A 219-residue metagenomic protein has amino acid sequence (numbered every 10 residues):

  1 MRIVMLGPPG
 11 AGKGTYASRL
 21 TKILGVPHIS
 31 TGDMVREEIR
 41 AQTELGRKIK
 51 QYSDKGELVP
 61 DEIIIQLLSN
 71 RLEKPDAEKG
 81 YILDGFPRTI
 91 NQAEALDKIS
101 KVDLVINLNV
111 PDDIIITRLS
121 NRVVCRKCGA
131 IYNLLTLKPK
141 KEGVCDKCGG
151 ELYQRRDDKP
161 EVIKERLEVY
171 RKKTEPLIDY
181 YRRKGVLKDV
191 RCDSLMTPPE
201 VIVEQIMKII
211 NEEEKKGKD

Functional and structural regions predicted by a protein language model:
M5: Hydrophobic anchor at the beta1->P-loop junction of P-loop NTPases
P8: P-loop (Walker A) phosphate-binding loop of NTP-binding proteins
K13: Conserved lysine of the Walker
P27-K101, P111, V124-A130, R155: ATP-dependent small-molecule kinase phosphotransfer cores that center on conserved nucleotide phosphate-binding segments
D84, S100-N121, L135-L137, K141-V144: Conserved phosphate-donor/acceptor-positioning beta-strand/loop module used by diverse small-molecule
C128, C148-G149: Short Cys/His-rich metal-coordination motifs, predominantly Zn2+-binding knuckles/fingers
E151-D219: NTP-dependent small-molecule kinase module
